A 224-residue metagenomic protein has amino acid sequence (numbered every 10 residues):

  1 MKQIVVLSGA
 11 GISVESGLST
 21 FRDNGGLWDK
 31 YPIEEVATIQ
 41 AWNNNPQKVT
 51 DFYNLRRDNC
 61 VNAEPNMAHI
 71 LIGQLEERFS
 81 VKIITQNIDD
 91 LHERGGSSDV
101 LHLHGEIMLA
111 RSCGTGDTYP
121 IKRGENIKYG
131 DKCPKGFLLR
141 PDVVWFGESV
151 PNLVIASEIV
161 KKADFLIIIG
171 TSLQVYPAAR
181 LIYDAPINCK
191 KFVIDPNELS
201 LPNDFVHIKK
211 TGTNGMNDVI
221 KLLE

Functional and structural regions predicted by a protein language model:
M1-E224: Conserved catalytic core of sirtuin-type NAD+-dependent deacylases
